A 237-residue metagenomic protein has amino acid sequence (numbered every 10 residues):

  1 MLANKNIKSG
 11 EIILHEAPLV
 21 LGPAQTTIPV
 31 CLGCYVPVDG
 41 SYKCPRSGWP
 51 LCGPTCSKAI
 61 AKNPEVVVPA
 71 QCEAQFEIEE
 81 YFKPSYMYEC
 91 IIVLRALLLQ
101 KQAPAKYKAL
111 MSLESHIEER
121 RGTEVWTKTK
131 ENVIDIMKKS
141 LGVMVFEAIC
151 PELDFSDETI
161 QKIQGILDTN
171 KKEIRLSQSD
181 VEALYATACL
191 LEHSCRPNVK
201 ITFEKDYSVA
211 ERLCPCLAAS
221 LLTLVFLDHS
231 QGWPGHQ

Functional and structural regions predicted by a protein language model:
N4-G10, A219-S220: Loop/turn positions that initiate beta-strands
G10, A70, S112-S115: Amphipathic alpha-helical scaffolding segments
E11, A17, V225-F226: Conserved "cap/hinge" positions at secondary-structure junctions
P23-L98, H193-Q237: C-terminal SET catalytic tail plus cysteine-rich post-SET Zn-binding segment of SAM-dependent SET-domain
Q75-V209, C214, S220: Catalytic cores of histone-lysine modification enzymes
